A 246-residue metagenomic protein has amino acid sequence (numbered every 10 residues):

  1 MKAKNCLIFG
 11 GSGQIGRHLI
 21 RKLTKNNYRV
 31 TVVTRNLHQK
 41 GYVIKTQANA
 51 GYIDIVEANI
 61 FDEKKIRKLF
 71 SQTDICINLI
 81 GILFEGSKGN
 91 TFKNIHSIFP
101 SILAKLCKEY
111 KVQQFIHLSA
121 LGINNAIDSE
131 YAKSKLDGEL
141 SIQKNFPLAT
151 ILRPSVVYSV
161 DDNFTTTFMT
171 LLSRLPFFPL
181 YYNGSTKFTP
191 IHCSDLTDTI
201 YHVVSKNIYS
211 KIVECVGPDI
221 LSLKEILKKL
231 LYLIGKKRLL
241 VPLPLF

Functional and structural regions predicted by a protein language model:
K4-Y28: N-terminal Rossmann NAD(P)H-binding glycine-rich loop of SDR-like oxidoreductase domains
R29-T31, I82-L83, G89-N145, A149-S155: Conserved Rossmann-fold NAD(P)-dependent oxidoreductase catalytic core, especially the SDR/UDP-sugar
N36-H38, D219: Residues in the short beta-alpha loop(s) of Rossmann-like NAD(P)-binding domains
H38-Y42, Q47-E109, L121-N125: NAD(P)H-binding glycine-rich loop region in Rossmannoid oxidoreductase-like domains and their noncatalytic homologs
I127-S129, T150-M169, T186-K187, L221: Flexible, glycine-rich beta-alpha linker
N163-F164, N183-V204, K211, E225: Substrate-positioning beta->alpha
T167-T189, K228, Y232-F246: Alpha-helical membrane-targeting segments
V203-F246: Mid/C-terminal beta-alpha module of Rossmann-like enzyme folds, strongest in SDR-family dehydrogenases/epimerases
